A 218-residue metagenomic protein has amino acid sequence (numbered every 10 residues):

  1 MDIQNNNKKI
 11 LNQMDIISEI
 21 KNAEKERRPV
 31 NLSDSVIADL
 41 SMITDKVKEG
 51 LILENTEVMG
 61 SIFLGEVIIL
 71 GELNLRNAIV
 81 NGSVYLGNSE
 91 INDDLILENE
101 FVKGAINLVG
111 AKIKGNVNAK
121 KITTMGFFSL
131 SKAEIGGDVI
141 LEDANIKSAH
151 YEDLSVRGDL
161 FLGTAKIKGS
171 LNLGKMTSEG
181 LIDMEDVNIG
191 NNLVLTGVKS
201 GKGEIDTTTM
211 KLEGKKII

Functional and structural regions predicted by a protein language model:
D2-I218: N-terminal leader/targeting and pre-domain segments
